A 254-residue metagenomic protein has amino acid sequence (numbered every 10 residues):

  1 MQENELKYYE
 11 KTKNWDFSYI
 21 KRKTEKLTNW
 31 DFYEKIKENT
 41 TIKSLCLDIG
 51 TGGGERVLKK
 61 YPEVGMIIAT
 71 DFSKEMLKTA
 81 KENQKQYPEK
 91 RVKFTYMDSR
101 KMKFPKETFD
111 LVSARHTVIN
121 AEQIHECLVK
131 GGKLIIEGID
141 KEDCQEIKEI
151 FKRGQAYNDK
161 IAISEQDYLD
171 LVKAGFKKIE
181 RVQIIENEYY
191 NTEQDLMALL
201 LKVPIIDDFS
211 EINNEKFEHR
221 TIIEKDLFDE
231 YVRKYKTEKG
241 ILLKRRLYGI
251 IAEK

Functional and structural regions predicted by a protein language model:
M1-T41: Conserved class I S-adenosyl-L-methionine
L45-K101: Class I SAM-dependent methyltransferase SAM/SAH-binding core
R100-L111: A short acidic, Gly/Pro-enriched loop at the edge of an enzyme's catalytic core that lines a small-molecule cofactor
D110-Q123, G138-D140: A short SAM/SAH-binding and catalytic strip from SAM-dependent methyltransferases
A121-I135: A short glycine-rich, Lys/Arg-flanked "PGG" loop and its adjoining helix->strand segment in the class I
D140-D159: Short, glycine-/aromatic-enriched active-site segment of Class I SAM-dependent methyltransferases
K160-G175: Short alpha-helix
E180-K254: Conserved Class I S-adenosyl-L-methionine
